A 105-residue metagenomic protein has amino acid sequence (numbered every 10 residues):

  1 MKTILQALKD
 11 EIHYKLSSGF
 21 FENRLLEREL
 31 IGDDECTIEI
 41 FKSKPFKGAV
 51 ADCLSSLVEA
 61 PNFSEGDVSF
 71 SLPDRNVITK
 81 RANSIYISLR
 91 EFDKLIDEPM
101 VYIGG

Functional and structural regions predicted by a protein language model:
M1-K44, I87, E91-G105: Conserved short "hinge" loops at termini or chain/domain junctions
T3, F41-G48, P73-K80: Alpha-helix boundary/N-cap detector
K44-E59: Short, hydrophobic/amphipathic alpha-helical patches that form generic packing surfaces within helical domains
V58-D97: Charged low-complexity stretches with an acidic bias
